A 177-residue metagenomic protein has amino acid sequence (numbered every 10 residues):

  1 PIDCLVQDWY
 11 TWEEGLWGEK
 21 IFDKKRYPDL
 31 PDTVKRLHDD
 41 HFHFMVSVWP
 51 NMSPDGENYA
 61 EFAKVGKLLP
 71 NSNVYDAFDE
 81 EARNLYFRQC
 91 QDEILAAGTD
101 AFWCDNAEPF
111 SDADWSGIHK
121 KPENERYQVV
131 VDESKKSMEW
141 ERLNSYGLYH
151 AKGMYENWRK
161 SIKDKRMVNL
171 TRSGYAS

Functional and structural regions predicted by a protein language model:
P1-S177: Catalytic-domain carbohydrate-binding cleft regions of carbohydrate-active enzymes
